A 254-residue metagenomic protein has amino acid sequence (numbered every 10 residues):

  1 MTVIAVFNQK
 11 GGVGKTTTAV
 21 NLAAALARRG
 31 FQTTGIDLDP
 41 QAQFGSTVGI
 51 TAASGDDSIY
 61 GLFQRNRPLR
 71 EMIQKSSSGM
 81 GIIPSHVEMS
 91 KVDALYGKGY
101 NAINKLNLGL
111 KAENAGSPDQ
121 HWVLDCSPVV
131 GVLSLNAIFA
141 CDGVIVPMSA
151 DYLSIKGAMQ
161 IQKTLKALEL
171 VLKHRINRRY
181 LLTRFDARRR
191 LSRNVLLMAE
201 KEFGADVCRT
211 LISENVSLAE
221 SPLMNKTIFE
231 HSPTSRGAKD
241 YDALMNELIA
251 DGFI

Functional and structural regions predicted by a protein language model:
M1-I254: P-loop NTP-binding core
